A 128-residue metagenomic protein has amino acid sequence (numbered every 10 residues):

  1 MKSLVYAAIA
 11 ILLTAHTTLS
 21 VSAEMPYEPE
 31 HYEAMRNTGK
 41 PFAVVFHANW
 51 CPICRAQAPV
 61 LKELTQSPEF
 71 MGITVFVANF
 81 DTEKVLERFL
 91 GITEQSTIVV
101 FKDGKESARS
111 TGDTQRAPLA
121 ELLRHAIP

Functional and structural regions predicted by a protein language model:
M1-A8: Bacterial N-terminal signal peptides that target proteins for export
A15-T18: N-terminal signal peptide c-region/cleavage motif recognized by signal peptidases
V21-T38: N-terminal leader/targeting and pre-domain segments
N37-N49: Short active-site neighborhood of thiol/selenol oxidoreductases, capturing the structured segment around
P41, L90-V99: Structural micro-motif
F46, T65, F70-K84: Thiol-based oxidoreductase modules, predominantly thioredoxin-like and allied folds used for disulfide exchange
R55-E69: Typically the conserved alpha-helix immediately C-terminal to a functionally engaged Cys/Sec in thioredoxin-like
V100-P128: Non-catalytic, surface beta->alpha helical segment in thiol-disulfide oxidoreductase systems
